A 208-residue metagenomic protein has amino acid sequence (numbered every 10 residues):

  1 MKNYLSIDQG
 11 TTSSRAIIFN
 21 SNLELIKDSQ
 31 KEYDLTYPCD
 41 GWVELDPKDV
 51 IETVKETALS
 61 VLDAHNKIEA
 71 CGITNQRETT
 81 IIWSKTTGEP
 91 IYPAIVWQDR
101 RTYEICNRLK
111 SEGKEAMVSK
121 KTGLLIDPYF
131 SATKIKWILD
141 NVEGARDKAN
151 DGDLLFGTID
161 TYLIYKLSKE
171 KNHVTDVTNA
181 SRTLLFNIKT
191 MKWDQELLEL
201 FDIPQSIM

Functional and structural regions predicted by a protein language model:
M1-Y92, E104, K120, E199: N-terminal glycine/serine-rich phosphate-binding loop of ATP-dependent small-molecule kinases, especially carbohydrate
Q9-T11, V118-M208: Gly/Ser/Thr-rich active-site cleft segment
A58, C106, E115, I135 (+1 more regions): Generic structural marker for isolated residues within well-ordered, non-membrane alpha-helices of soluble domains
L59, D63-W97, L125-S131, I164-F186: Short beta-strand-loop/turn "lid" adjacent to the catalytic site in phosphate-handling enzymes
E89-P90, R108, E112-G113, M117: Hydrophobic or amphipathic alpha-helical targeting/insertion segments
I95-E112: Short alpha-helix plus adjacent loop in nuclease-associated cores
